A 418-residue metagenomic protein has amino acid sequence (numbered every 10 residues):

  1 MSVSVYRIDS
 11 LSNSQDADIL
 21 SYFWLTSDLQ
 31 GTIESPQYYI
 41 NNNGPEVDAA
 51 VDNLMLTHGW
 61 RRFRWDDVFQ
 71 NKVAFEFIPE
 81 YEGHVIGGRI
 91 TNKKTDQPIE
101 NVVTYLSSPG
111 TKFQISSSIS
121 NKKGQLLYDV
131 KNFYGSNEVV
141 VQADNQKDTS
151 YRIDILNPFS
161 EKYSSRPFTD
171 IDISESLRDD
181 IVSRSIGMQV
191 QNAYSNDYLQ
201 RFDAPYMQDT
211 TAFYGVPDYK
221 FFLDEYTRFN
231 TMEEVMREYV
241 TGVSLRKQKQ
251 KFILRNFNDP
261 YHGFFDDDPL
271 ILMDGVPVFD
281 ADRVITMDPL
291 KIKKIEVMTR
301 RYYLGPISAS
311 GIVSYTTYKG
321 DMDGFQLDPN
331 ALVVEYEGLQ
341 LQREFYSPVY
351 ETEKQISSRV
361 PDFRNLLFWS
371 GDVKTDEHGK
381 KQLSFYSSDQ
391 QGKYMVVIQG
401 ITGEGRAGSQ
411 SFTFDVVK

Functional and structural regions predicted by a protein language model:
M1-T111, I119-N121, D129-V243, M287 (+6 more regions): Surface-exposed, low-complexity/disordered segments and acidic/polar micro-motifs at processing/linker regions
E234-I271, Y303-G305, S310-D321: Extracytoplasmic beta-strand/coil segments of soluble accessory domains associated with Gram-negative outer-membrane
L254-M298, D328: Periplasmic plug
V396-I401: Internal, hydrophobic beta-strand segments that form the core of beta-sheet-rich folds
